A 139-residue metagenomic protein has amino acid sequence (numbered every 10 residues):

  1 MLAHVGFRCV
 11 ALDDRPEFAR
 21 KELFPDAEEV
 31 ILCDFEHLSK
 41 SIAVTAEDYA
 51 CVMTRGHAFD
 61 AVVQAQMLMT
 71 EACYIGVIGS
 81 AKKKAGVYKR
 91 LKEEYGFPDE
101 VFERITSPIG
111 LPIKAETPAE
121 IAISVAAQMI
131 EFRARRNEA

Functional and structural regions predicted by a protein language model:
M1, V62-M67: A short acidic, amphipathic alpha-helical/loop segment
M1-A46: Hydrophobic, well-ordered beta-alpha structural blocks that scaffold small-molecule cofactor pockets
A11, V30-L32, E71-I78, P98-E103: Short hydrophobic/aromatic-enriched beta-strand-loop microsegments
P16, A58, K82: Conserved nucleotide-binding/hydrolysis micro-motifs of P-loop NTPases
L23, A58-D60: Cytosolic regulatory regions of ion transport systems
S41, D60-V63, V77: Extended hydrophobic-aromatic, low-complexity segments
Y49, T54-R55, A65-R90: ADP-ribose/adenylate-binding Rossmann-like module
I78-A139: Adenosine-phosphate binding glycine-rich loop
